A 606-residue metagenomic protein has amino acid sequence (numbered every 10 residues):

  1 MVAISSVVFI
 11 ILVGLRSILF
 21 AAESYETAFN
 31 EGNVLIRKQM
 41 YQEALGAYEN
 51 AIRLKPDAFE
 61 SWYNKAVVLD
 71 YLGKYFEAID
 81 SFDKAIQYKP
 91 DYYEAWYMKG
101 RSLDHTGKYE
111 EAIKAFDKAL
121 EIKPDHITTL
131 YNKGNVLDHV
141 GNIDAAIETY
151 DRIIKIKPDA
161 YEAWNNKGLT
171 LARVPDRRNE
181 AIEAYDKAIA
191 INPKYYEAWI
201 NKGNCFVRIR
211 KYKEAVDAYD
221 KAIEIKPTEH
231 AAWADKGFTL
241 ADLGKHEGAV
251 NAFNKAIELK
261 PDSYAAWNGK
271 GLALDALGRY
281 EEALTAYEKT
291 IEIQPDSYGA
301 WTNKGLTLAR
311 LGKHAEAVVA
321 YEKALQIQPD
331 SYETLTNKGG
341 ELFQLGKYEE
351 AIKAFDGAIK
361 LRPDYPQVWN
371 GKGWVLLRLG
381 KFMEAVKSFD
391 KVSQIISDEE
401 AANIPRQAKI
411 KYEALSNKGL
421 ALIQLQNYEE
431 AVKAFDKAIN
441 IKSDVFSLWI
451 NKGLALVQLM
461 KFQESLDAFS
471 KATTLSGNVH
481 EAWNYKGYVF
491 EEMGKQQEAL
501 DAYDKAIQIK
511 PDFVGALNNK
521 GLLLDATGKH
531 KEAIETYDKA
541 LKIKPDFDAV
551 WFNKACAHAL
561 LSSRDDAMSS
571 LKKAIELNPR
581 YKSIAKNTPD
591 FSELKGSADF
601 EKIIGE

Functional and structural regions predicted by a protein language model:
L15-M40, A47: N-terminal leader/linker segments that initiate helical-solenoid repeat arrays
A22, A402-K409, E576, R580-E606: Terminal, low-structured helical/coil segments at or just beyond the last alpha-helical repeat
F29-R37, E60-Y71, E94-H105, T128-H139 (+12 more regions): Conserved alpha-helical positions within TPR/SEL1-like repeat arrays
Q39, G73, G107, G141 (+12 more regions): Residue-level detector of the short coil/turn that links helix A to helix B within each tetratricopeptide repeat
A51, K84-A85, K118-A119, R152-I153 (+12 more regions): Canonical positions in the second alpha-helix
